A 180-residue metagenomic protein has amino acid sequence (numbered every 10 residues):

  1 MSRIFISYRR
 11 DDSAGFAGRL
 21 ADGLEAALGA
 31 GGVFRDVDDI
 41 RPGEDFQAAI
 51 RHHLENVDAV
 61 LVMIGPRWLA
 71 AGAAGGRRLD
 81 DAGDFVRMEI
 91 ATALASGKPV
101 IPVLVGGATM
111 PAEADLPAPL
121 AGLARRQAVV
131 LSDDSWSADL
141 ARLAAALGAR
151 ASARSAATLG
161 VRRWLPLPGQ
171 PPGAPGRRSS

Functional and structural regions predicted by a protein language model:
M1-R67, A73-G76, A82, V86 (+3 more regions): Conserved N-terminal substructure of TIR/SEFIR domains
P66-A70, G107-M110: Short, charged/polar surface micro-motifs in flexible loops or helix N-caps
V100-V103: Conserved beta-strand/loop subsegment of P-loop NTPase cores
A108-A121: Glycine-rich, charge-decorated loop segments at or immediately adjacent to ligand/cofactor-binding or catalytic sites
A124-R125: A short helix-turn-beta junction within AAA+ P-loop NTPase domains corresponding to the substrate/partner-engaging
A128-S132: Short acidic-hydrophobic, aromatic-tinged amphipathic segments that line or gate anion-handling sites
R150-R163: Juxtacatalytic C-terminal regulatory tail of Ser/Thr protein kinases
V161-S180: C-terminal or otherwise distal, non-catalytic regulatory regions appended to signaling enzyme catalytic cores
